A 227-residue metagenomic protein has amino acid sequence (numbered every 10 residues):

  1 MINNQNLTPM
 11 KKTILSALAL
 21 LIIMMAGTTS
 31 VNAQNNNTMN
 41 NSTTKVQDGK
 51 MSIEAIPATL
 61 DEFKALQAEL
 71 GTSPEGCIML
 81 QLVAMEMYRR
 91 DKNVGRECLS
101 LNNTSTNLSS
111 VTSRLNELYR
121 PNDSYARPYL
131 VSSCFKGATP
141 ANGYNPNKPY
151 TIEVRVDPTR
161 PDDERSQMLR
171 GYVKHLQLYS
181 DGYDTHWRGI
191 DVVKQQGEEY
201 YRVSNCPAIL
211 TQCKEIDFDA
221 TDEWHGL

Functional and structural regions predicted by a protein language model:
N4-A17: Bacterial N-terminal signal peptides that target proteins for export
I23-V31: C-terminal segment of classical bacterial N-terminal signal peptides
S42-G137: Core segments of small alpha/beta cavity-forming domains
E75, L82, E86-M87, K174-E199: Short, solvent-exposed linear motifs at loop/edge-of-secondary-structure regions
S113-D181: Surface-exposed, charged secondary-structure patches
G182-G226: Short beta-strand edge/turn micro-motifs at domain boundaries
